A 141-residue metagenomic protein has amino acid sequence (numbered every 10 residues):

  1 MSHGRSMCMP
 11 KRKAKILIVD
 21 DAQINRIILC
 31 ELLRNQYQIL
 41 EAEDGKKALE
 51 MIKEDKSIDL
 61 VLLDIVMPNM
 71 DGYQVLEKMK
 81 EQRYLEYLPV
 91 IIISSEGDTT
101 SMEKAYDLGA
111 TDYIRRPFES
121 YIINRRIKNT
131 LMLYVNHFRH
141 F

Functional and structural regions predicted by a protein language model:
K11, A22-E41, E54: Two-component/phosphorelay signaling modules centered on CheY-like receiver
E41-L60: Acidic, metal-coordinating helix/loop segments flanking the phosphotransfer/catalytic sites of two-component signaling
M67, M79: Receiver (REC) domain active-site loop signature in two-component systems and cognate sites in sensor histidine kinases
P68, I114-R116: A Lys-centered signature of the CheY-like receiver
T100, F118-I127, L131: C-terminal output helix
